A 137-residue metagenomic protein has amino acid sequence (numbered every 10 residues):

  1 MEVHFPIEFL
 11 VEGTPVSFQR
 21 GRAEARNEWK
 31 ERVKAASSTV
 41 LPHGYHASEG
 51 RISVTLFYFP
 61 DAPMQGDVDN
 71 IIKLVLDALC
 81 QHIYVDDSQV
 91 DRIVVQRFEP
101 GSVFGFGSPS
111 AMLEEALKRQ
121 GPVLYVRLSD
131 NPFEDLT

Functional and structural regions predicted by a protein language model:
M1-T137: Acidic, proline/glycine-enriched N-terminal capping motif
